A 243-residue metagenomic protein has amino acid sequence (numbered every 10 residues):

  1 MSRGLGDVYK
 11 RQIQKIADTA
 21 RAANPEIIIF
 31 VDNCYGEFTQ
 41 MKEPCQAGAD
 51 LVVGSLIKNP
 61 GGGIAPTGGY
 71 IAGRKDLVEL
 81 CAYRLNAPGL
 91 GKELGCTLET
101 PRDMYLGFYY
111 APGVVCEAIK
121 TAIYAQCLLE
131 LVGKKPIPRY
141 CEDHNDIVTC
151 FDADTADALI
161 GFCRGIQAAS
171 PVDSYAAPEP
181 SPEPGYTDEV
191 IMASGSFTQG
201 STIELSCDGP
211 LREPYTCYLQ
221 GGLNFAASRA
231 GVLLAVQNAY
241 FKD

Functional and structural regions predicted by a protein language model:
M1-Y9: Single conserved hydrophobic/aromatic residue that forms the stacking wall/gate of nucleotide- or nucleobase-binding
K10-K42: Catalytic PLP-binding core of fold-type I/II PLP enzymes
D18-I28, C45-D50, K75-L80, A87 (+1 more regions): Secondary-structure boundary elements
I29-N33, L51-S55, P138, S174-P178: General beta-strand structural signal in soluble alpha/beta enzymes
P44-P60: Conserved active-site segment immediately N-terminal to the catalytic lysine that forms the internal aldimine
C45-Q46, Y70, N86-A87, R164-P171: Short, solvent-exposed amphipathic alpha-helical segments in soluble enzyme and RNA/protein-processing domains
I57-A158, A235-D243: Active-site C-terminal subdomain of aminotransferase-like
E130-K242: Conserved C-terminal alpha-helix-loop-beta "cap" of PLP-dependent enzymes that closes/shapes the active-site mouth
